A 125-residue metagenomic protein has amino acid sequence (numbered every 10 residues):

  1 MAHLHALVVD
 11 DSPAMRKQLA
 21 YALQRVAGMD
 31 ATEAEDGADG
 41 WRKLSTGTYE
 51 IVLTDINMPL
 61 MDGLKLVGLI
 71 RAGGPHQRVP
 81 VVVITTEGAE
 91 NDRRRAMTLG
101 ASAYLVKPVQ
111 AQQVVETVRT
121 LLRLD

Functional and structural regions predicted by a protein language model:
P13-T32: Two-component/phosphorelay signaling modules centered on CheY-like receiver
E33-I51: Acidic, metal-coordinating helix/loop segments flanking the phosphotransfer/catalytic sites of two-component signaling
T48-E50, P75-P80: His-Asp phosphorelay/catalytic-motif detector in bacterial-type signaling
M58-M61: Receiver (REC) domain active-site loop signature in two-component systems and cognate sites in sensor histidine kinases
V109-V118: C-terminal output helix
